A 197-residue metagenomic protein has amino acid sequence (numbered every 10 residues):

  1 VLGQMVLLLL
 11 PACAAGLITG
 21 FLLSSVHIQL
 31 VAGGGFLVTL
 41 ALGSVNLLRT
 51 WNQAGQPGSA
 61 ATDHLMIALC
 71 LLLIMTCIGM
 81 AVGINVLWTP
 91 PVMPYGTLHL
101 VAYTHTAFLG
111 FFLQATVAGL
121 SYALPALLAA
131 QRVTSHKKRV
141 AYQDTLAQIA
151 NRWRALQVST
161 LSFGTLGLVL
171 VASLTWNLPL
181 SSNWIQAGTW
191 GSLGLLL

Functional and structural regions predicted by a protein language model:
V1-L197: Hydrophobic alpha-helical transmembrane segments of multi-pass integral membrane proteins
